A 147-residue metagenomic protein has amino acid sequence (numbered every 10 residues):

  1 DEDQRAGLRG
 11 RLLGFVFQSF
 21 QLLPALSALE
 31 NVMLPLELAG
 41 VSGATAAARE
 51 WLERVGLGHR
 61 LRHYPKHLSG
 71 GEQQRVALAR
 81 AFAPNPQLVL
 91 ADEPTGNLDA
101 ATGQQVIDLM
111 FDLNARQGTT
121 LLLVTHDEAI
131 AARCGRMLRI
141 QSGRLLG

Functional and structural regions predicted by a protein language model:
D1-I140: ABC family nucleotide-binding domain
S142-G147: Conserved switch/coupling elements of ABC/ABC-like ATPase nucleotide-binding domains
